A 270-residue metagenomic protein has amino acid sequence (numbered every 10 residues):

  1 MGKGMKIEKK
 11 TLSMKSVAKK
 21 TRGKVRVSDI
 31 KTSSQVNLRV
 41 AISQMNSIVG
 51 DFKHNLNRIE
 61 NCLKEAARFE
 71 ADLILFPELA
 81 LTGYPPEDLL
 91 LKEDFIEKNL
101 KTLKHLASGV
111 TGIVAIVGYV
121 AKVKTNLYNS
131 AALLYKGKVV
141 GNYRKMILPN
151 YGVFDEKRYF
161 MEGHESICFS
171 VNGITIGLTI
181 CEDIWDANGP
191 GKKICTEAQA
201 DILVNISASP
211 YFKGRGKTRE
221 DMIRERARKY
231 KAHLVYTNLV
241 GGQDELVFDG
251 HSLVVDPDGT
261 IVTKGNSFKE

Functional and structural regions predicted by a protein language model:
G2-E270: Enzyme catalytic cores with a strong preference for nitrogen-chemistry domains
